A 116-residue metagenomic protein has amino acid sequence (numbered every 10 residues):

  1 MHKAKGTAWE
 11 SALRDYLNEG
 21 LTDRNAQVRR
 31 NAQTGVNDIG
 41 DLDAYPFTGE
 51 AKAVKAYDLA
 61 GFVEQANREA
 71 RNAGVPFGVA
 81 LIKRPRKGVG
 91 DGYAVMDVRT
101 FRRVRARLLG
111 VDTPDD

Functional and structural regions predicted by a protein language model:
M1-D116: Catalytic phosphate/metal-binding cores of nucleic-acid and nucleotide-processing enzymes, i.e., regions that mediate
